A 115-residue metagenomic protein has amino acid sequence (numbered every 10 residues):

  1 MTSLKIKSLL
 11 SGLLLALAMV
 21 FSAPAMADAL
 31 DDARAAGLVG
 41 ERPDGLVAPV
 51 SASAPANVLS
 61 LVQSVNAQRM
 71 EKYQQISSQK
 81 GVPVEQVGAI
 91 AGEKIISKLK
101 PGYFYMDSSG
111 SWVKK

Functional and structural regions predicted by a protein language model:
M1, R69, Q79-V82: Contiguous hydrophobic segments
T2-L13: Bacterial N-terminal signal peptides that target proteins for export
T2-L4, D31, N66: Short alpha-helical segments used as structural interaction elements across diverse proteins
L14-L17, R42-D44: Short, low-complexity, intrinsically disordered N-terminal segments
A16, V58, I76: Generic anion/oxyanion-binding catalytic loop in active/binding sites
L17, S22-P24: N-terminal signal peptide c-region/cleavage motif recognized by signal peptidases
D28-S60, K80, V84-K115: Amphipathic, charged alpha-helical segments and their helix-to-coil junctions in extracytoplasmic/peripheral assemblies
V62-S77: Short, well-ordered alpha-helical segments
